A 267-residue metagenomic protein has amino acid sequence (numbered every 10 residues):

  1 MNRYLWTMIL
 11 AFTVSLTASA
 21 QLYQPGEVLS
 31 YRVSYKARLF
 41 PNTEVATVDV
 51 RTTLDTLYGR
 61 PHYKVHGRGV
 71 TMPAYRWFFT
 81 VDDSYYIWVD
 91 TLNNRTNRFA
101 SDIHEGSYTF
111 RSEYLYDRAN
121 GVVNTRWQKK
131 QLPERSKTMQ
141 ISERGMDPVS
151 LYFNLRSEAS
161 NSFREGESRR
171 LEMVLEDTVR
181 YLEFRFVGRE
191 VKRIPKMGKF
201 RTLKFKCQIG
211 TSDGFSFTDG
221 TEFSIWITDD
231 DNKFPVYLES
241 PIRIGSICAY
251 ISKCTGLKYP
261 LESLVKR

Functional and structural regions predicted by a protein language model:
M1-L5: Positively charged n-region of N-terminal signal peptides that target proteins for export
T7-S15: Bacterial N-terminal signal peptides
L16-A20: Sec/Tat signal peptide C-region and signal peptidase I cleavage site
Q21-R118, N161-R267: Acidic, serine/threonine-rich low-complexity disordered tracts
R118-D177: Active-site/ligand-binding surface loops and adjacent short beta/alpha elements that line catalytic pockets across
